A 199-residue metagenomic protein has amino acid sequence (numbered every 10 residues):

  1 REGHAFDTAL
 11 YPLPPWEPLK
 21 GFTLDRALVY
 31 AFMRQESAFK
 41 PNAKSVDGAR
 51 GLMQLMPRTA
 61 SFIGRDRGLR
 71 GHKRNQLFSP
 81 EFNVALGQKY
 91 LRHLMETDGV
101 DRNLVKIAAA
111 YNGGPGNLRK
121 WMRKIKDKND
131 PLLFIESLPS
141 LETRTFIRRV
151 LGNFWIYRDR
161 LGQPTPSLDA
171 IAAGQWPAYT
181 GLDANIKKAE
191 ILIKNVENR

Functional and structural regions predicted by a protein language model:
R1-R199: Catalytic glycan-binding domains that act on GlcNAc-containing polysaccharides
